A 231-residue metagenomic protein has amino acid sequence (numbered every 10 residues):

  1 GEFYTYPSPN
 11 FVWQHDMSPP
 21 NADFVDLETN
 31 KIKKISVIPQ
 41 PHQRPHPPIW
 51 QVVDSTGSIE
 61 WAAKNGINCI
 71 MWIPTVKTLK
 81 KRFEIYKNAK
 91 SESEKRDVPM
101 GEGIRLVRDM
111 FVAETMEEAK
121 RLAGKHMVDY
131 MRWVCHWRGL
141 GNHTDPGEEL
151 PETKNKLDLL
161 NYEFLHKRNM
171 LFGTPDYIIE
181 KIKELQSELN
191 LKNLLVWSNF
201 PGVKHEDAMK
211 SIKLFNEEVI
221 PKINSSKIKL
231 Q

Functional and structural regions predicted by a protein language model:
G1-Q40, K77-L191, N224-L230: An alpha-helical appendage that flanks or caps ligand/catalytic pockets
P41-P48: A local structural motif
I49, A62, Y86, A119 (+3 more regions): Conserved, mostly hydrophobic/aromatic
I49-V52, I67-M71, E102-D109, L194-V196: Hydrophobic faces of well-ordered beta-strands that scaffold small-molecule active sites in alpha/beta enzyme cores
D54-K77, R82-F83: A conserved active-site cap/scaffold subdomain adjacent to cofactor or substrate pockets
I73-V76, W197-A208: Glycine-rich, proline-tolerant flexible connector loops at the mouths of alpha/beta enzymes
V112-E117, K204-L214: Short glycine/threonine-rich loop-to-helix capping motif typified by GTGT followed within a few residues by an Asp-Pro
K213-K227: Alpha-helix-loop-beta-strand connector modules within alpha/beta enzyme cores
